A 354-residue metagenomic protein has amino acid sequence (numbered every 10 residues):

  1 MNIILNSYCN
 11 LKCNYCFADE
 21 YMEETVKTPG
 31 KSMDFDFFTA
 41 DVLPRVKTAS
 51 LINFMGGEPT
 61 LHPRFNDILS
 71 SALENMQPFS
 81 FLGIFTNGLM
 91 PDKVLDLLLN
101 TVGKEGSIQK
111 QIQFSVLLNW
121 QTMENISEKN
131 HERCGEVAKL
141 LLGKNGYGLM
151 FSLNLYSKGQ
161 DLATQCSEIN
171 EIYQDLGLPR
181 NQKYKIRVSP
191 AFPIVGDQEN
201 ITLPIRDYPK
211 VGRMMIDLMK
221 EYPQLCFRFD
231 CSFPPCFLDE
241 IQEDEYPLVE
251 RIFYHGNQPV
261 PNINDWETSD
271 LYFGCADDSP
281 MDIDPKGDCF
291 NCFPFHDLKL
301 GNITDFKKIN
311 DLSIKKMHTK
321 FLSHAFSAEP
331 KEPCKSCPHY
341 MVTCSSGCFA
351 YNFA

Functional and structural regions predicted by a protein language model:
M1-F35: Canonical Radical SAM [4Fe-4S] cluster-binding loop centered on the CxxxCxxC motif and its immediate flanking residues
L5-K12, E58, C334-T343: Cysteine-centered iron-sulfur cluster-binding motifs in ferredoxin-type domains/subunits of redox enzymes
Y8, Y21, P59, L89 (+1 more regions): Short, glycine/serine-rich, charged loops/turns that create anion-binding and catalytic segments at active sites
D19, D288-A354: Flexible mid-to-C-terminal extensions adjoining Fe-S/redox cofactors in radical SAM and related proteins
E20-T25, M123, P193-V195, K331: A short, flexible beta-alpha/helix-coil linker loop
F35-M55, H62-D207: Radical SAM/AdoMet-radical enzyme domain recognition
K185, F192-F295, Y340: A C-terminal junction/extension of Radical SAM enzymes
